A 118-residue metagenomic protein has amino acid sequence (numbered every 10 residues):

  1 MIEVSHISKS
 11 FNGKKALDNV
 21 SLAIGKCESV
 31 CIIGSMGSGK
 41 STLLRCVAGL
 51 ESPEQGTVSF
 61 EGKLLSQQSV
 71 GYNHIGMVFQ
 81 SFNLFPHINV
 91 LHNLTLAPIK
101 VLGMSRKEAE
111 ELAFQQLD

Functional and structural regions predicted by a protein language model:
K14-K15, S69: Short coil-to-beta microelement around the adenine-binding A-loop and adjacent beta1/P-loop entry of ABC ATPase
C31, S69, N73-F82: ABC nucleotide-binding domain signature
I33-S35: The feature captures the beta-strand-to-loop junction immediately N-terminal to the Walker
A48: Helix-to-loop junction immediately C-terminal to a conserved catalytic motif
G56-Q67: Conserved ABC transporter NBD signature motif
L64, R106-D118: Conserved ABC ATPase "signature" region
I88-A97: Short coil-to-helix segment of the ABC ATPase nucleotide-binding domain corresponding to the Q-loop/switch region
